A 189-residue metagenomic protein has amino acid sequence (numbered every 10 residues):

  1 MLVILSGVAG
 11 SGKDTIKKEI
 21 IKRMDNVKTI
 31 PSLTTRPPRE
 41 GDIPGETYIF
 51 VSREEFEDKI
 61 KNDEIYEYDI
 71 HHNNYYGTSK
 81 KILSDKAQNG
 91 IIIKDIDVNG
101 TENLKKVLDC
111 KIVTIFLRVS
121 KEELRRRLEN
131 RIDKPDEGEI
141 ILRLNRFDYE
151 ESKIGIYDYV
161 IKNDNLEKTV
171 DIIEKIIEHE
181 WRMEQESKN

Functional and structural regions predicted by a protein language model:
L5: Hydrophobic anchor at the beta1->P-loop junction of P-loop NTPases
V8: P-loop (Walker A) phosphate-binding loop of NTP-binding proteins
K13-D14: Walker A/P-loop
K22-I30: Post-Walker A helix-loop "phosphate-sensing" segment adjacent to the P-loop in P-loop NTPases
T34-I92, V98-N99: ATP-dependent small-molecule kinase phosphotransfer cores that center on conserved nucleotide phosphate-binding segments
R36-E40, A87, I96-V98, E102-G155 (+2 more regions): A glycine- and Lys/Arg-enriched "phosphate-lid" helix/loop adjacent to the NTP-binding pocket of small-molecule kinases
G155-T169: Phosphate-binding beta-loop-alpha motif at adenosine-nucleotide cofactor sites
K175-N189: C-terminal accessory "lid"/substrate-recognition subdomains
